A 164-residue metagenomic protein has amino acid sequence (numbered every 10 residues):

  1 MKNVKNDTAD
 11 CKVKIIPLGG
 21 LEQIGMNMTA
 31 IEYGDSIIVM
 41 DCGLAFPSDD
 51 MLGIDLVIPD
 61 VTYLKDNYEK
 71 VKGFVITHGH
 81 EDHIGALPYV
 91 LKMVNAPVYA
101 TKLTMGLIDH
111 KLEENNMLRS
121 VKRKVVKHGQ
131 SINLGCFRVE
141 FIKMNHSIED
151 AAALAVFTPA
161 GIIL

Functional and structural regions predicted by a protein language model:
M1-N6, Q23: C-terminal regulatory/interaction regions
K5, A30-D35, V39, A151-L164: Metal-dependent phosphodiesterase/nuclease catalytic metal-binding core
A9, L21-G25, N145-D150: A short catalytic or substrate-binding loop motif that flags glycine-/basic-rich loops and adjacent residues that bind
C11-K14, I37: Extreme N-terminal starter segment of soluble prokaryotic enzymes
I15, I31, D41, H78-G79 (+3 more regions): Divalent metal-coordination and catalytic microenvironments
L21-M26, Y33-I76, P88-A96, A100 (+2 more regions): Pre-active-site segment of Zn-dependent metallo-hydrolases
H83: N-terminal Rossmann-fold NAD(P) dinucleotide-binding loop
L103-A151, T158-P159: Metallo-beta-lactamase
